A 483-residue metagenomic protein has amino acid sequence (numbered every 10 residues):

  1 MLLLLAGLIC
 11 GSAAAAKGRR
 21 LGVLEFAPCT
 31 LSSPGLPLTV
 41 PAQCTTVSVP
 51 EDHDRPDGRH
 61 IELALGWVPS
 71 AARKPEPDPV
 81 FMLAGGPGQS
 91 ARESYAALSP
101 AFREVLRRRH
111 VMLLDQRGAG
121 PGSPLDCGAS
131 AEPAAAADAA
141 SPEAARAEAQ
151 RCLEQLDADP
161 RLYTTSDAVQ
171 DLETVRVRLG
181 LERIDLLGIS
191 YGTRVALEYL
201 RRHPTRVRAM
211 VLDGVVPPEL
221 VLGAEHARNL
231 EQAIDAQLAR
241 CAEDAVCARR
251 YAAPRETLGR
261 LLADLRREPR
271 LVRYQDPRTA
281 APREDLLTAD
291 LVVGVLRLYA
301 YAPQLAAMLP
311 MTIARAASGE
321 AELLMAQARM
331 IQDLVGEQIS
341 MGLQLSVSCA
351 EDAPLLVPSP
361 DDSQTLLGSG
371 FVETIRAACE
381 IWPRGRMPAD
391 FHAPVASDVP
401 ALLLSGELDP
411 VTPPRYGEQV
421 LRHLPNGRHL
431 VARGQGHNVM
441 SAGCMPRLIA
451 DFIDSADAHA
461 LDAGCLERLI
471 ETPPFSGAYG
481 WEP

Functional and structural regions predicted by a protein language model:
L2-I9: Bacterial N-terminal signal peptides
S12-A15: Sec/Tat signal peptide C-region and signal peptidase I cleavage site
K17-L291, S346-P483: Gly/Pro-rich cap/lid or specificity-loop segments adjacent to the active site
T174, V295, M311: Alpha-helical scaffold segments in soluble metabolic enzymes
E268, P303, T312-L323, Q327 (+2 more regions): Short loop/turn hinge sites at secondary-structure boundaries
Q275-G294, Y301-L305, L334-G342: Structural motif
L298-A314, S318, P354-S359, M387: Short helix-capping/linker segments at secondary-structure and domain boundaries
I313, A321-L355: Long, low-complexity segments enriched in small/aliphatic residues
